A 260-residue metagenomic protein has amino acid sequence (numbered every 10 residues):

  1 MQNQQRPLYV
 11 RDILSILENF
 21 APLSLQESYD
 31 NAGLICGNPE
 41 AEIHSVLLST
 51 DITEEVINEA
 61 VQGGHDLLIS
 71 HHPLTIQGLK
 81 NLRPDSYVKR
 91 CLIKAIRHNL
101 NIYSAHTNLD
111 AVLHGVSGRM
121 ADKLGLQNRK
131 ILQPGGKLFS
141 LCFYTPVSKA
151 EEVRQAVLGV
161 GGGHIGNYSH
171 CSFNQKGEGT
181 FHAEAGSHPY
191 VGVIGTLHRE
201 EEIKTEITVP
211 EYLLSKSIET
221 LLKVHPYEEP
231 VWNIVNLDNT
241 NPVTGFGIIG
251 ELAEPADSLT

Functional and structural regions predicted by a protein language model:
M1-T260: Hydrophobic structural segments
